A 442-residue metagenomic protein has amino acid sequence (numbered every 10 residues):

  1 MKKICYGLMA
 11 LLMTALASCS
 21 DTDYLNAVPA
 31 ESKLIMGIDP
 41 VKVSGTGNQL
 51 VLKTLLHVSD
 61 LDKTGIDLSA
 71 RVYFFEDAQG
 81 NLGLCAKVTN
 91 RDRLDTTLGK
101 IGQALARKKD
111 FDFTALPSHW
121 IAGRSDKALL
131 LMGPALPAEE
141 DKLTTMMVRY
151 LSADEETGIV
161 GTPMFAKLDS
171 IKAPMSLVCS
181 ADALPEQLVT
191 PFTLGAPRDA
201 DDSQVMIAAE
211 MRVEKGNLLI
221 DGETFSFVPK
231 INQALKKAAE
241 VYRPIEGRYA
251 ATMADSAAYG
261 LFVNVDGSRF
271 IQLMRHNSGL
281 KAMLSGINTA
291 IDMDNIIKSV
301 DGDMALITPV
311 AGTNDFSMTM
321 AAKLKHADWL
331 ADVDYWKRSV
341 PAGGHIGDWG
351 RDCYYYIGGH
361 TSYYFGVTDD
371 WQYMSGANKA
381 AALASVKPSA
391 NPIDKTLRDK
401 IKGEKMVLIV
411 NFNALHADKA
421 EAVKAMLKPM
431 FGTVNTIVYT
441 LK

Functional and structural regions predicted by a protein language model:
K2-A10: Sec-dependent signal peptide recognition, specifically the positively charged N-region followed immediately by
A15-S18: C-terminal motif of bacterial Sec signal peptides marking the signal peptidase cleavage site
S20-N26: Bacterial lipoprotein signal-peptidase II cleavage site
A27-N48, F74: Post-signal peptide N-terminal segment of mature Sec-exported envelope proteins
M36, T64-P163, D301-L397: Single conserved position on a long alpha-helix in the C-terminal lobe of the eukaryotic protein kinase
N48-Y73: N-terminal, post-signal-peptide region of Sec/Tat-exported proteins
D154-G260, I401-K442: Leucine-rich, highly hydrophobic segment in Treponema pallidum outer-membrane-associated proteins
A257-A258, F262-R338: Long, K/E/R/D-enriched contiguous segments that form extended
